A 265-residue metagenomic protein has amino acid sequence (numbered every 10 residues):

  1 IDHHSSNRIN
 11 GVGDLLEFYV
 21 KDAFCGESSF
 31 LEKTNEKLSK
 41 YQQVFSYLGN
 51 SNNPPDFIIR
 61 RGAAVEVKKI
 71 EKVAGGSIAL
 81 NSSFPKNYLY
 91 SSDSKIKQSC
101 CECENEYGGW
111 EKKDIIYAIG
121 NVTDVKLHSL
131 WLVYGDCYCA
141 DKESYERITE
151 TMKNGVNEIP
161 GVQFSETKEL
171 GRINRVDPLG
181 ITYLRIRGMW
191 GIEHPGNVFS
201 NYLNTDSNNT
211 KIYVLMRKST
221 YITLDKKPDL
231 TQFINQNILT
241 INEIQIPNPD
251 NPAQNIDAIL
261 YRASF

Functional and structural regions predicted by a protein language model:
I1-P54, I58, A63, K69-F265: Nucleic-acid endonuclease domains
